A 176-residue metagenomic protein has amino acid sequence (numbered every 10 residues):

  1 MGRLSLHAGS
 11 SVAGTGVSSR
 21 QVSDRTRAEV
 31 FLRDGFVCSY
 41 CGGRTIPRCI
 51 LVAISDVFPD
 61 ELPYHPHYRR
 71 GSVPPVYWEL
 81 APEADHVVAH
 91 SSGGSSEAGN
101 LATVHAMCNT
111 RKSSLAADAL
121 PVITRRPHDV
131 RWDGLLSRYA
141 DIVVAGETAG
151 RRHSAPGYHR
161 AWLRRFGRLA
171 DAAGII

Functional and structural regions predicted by a protein language model:
M1-G35, G42-C49, A140-I176: A boundary/linker detector
T15, S19, R25-R27, G71-Y77 (+2 more regions): Generic structural signal for short, flexible, solvent-exposed coil/loop and linker residues
D34-F36, D85, T103: Residue-level detector of short, conserved catalytic/binding motifs and their immediate flanks
C38-S39, S113: A local structural micro-motif
Y40-C41, M107: Short, cysteine/histidine-rich loop/knuckle motifs that typically chelate Zn2+
T45-L101, V122-R125: Histidine-centered nuclease catalytic patch
Y77, A81-P82, H90-I176: A detector for short metal-coordination/catalytic motifs
